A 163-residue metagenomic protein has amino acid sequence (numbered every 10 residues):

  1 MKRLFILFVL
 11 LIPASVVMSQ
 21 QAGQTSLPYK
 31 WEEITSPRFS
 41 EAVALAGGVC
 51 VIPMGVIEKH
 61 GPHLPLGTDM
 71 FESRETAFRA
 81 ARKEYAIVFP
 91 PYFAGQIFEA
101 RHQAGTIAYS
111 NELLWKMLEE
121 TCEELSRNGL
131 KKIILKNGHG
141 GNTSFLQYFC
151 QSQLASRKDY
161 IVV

Functional and structural regions predicted by a protein language model:
L4-P13: Sec-dependent N-terminal signal peptides
L11, F39, T76-A77, L118-E124: Short, charged beta->alpha transition segments
V17-Q21: Boundary at the C-terminal end of the N-terminal hydrophobic targeting segment
G23, L27-I34, Q96-V163: Active-site histidine-anchored catalytic micro-motif
T25-P53: Mature N-terminal segment immediately following signal peptide/propeptide cleavage in secreted/periplasmic
C50-H63: Short glycine-rich His-centered loop
D69-A81: Short catalytic helix/loop segments, enriched in acidic residues and glycine and frequently bearing histidine
A86, P90-G95: Short glycine-enriched loops at secondary-structure junctions
